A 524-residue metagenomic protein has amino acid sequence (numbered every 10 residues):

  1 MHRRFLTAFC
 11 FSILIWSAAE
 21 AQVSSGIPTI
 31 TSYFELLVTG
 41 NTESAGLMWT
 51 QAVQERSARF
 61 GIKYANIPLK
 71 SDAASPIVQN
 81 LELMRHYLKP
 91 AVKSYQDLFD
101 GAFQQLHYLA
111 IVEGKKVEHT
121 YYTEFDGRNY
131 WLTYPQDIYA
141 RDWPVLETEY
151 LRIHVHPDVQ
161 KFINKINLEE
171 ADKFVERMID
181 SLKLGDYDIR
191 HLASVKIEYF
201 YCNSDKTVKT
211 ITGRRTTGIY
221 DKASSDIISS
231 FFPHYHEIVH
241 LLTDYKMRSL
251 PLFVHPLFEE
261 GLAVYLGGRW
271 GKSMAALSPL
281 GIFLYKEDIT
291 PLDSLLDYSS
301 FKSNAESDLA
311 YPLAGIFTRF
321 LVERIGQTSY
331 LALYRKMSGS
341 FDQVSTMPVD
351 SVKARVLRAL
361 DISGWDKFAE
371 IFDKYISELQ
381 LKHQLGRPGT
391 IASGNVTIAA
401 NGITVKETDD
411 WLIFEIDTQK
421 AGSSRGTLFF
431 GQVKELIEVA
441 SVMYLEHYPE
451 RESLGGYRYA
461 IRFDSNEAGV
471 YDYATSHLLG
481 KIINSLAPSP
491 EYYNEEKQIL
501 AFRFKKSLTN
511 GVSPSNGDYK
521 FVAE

Functional and structural regions predicted by a protein language model:
A19-T39: Short, low-complexity N-terminal intrinsically disordered segments enriched in polar/charged residues
S24-S25, A45-L47, P68-K89, A305-L309 (+5 more regions): Beta/coil-rich, acidic/histidine-enriched accessory regions frequently appended to metallopeptidases
N41-Y64: Short, well-ordered alpha-helical segments enriched in acidic and aromatic residues
Y64-K115, H234-Y235: Surface-exposed, charged secondary-structure patches
E113-W143: Short beta-strand edge/turn micro-motifs at domain boundaries
W143-H255, K272, V349-V352: Juxtacatalytic substrate-recognition/specificity segment
T210-T217, S225-P233, S249-R387: Acidic/His/Gly-enriched intrinsically disordered linker/tail segments that often contain short helix/coil "MoRF-like"
I391-A468, K520: Surface-exposed, glycine/proline- and aromatic-rich loop segments on solvent-exposed faces across compartments
